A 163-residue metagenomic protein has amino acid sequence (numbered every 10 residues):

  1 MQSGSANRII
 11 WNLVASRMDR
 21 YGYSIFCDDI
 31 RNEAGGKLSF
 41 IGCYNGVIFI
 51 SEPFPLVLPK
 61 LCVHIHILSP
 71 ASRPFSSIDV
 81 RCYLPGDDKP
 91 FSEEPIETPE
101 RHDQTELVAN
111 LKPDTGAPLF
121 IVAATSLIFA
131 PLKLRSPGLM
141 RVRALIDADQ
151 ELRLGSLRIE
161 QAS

Functional and structural regions predicted by a protein language model:
W11-P137, R141-I146, Q150-S163: Contiguous segments within soluble domain cores/interaction surfaces
